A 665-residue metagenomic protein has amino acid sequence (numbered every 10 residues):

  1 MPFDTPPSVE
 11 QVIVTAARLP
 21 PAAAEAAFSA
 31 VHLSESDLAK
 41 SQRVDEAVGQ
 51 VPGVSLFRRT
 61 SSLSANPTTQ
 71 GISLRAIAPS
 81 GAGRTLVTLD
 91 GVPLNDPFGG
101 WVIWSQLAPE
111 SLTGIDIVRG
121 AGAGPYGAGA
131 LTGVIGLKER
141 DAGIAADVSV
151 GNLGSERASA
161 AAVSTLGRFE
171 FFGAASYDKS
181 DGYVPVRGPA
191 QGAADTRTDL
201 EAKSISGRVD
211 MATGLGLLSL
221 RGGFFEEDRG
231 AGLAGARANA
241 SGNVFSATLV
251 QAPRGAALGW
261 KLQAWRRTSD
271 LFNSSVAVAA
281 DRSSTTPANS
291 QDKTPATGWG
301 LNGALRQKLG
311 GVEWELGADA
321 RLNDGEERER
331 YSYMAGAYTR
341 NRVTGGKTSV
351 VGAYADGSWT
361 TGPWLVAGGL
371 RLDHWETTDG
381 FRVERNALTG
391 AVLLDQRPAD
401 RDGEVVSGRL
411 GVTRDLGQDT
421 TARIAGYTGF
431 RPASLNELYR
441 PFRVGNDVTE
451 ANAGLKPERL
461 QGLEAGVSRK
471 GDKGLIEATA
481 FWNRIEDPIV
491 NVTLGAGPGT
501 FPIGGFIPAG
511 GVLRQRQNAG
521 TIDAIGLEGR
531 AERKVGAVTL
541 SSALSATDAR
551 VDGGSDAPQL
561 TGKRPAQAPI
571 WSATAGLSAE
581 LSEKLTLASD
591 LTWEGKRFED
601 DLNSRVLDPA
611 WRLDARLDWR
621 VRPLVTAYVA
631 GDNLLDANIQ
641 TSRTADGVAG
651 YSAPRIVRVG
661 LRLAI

Functional and structural regions predicted by a protein language model:
E10-S41, N66-G71: N-terminal periplasmic "start-of-domain" segments of outer-membrane beta-barrel proteins
D45-V92, D96: Extracytoplasmic beta-strand/coil segments of soluble accessory domains associated with Gram-negative outer-membrane
V92-R119: Short acidic/polar hinge/loop motifs at secondary-structure boundaries that mediate gating or recognition
A123-G124, G136, G143-A145, S149 (+2 more regions): Periplasmic-side early beta-strands and strand-to-turn transitions of outer-membrane beta-barrels
S180-V186, T196-A202, L215-W260, T268-A296 (+2 more regions): Flexible loop and strand-edge segments within Gram-negative outer membrane beta-barrel domains
T198, S290, T294, G298-A304 (+6 more regions): Outer membrane beta-barrel strand-and-loop segments of large Gram-negative receptors, especially TonB-dependent
T268-F272, D324-Y333, E376-V392, D400 (+5 more regions): Surface-exposed extracellular loop regions of Gram-negative outer-membrane beta-barrel proteins, predominantly
T360-V366, H374, L475-I476, F481-I485 (+2 more regions): Gram-negative outer-membrane beta-barrel transporters
